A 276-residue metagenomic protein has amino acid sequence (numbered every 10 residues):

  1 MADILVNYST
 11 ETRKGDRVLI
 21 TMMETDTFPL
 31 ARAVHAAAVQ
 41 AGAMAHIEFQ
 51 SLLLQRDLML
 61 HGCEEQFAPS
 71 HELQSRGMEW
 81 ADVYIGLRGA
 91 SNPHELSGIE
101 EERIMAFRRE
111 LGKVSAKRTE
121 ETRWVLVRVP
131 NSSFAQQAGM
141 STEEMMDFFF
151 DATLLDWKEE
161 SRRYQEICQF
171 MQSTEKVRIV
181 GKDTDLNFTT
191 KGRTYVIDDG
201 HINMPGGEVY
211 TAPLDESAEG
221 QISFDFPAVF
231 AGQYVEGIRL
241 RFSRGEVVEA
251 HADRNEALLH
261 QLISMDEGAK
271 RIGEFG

Functional and structural regions predicted by a protein language model:
M1-G220: Active-site bordering "gate/hinge" segments that shape substrate access to catalytic or cofactor-binding pockets
A36-Q40, R244, S264-G268: Short, intrinsically disordered, mixed-charge
E79, Q233, K270: Structured loop/turn residues at beta-strand edges in well-structured enzyme cores
K182-D183, T190-G192, F242-E246, A252: Short acidic-glycine loop/turn motifs at beta-strand connectors
T194-Y195, A228-F230, N255-E256: Short, catalytically relevant binding-site loops at active-site mouths
G206-H251: Oxyanion-binding "anion nests"
E249-G276: Dual-mode signal for accessory low-complexity, basic/Gly-rich regions
